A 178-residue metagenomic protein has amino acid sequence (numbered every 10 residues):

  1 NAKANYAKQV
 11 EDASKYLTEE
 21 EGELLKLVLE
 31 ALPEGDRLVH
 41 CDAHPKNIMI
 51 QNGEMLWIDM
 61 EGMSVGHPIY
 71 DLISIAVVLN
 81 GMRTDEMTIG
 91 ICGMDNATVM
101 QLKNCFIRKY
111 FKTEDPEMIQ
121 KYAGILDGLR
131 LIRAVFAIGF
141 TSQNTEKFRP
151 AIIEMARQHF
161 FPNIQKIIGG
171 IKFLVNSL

Functional and structural regions predicted by a protein language model:
N1-A2, E117-D127: Acidic carboxylate-rich catalytic motifs and surrounding loops in phosphoryl-/glycosyl-chemistry enzymes
N1-E30, Q101, V135-F136: Active-site catalytic-loop/activation-segment of kinase and kinase-like phosphoryl-transfer enzymes
Y16-E21, T98-L102, F106, F148-Q158: Extended, well-ordered alpha-helical scaffold segments
K26-Y70: Active-site acidic catalytic loop and adjacent metal/ATP-binding pocket of ATP-dependent phosphoryl transfer enzymes
G35, M60-M63, I91-T98, I119-A123: Conserved aromatic-histidine-acidic binding/catalytic patches
G53-M60, N104-M118: Short amphipathic alpha-helical segments and their helix-coil junctions
I69-K112, D127-T145: Active-site activation/catalytic loop segments of kinase-like enzymes and analogous catalytic loops in related
F111, E117, G128-L178: ATP/Mg2+ or Mg2+-diphosphate-binding catalytic cores that bind nucleotide phosphates or diphosphates via glycine-rich
